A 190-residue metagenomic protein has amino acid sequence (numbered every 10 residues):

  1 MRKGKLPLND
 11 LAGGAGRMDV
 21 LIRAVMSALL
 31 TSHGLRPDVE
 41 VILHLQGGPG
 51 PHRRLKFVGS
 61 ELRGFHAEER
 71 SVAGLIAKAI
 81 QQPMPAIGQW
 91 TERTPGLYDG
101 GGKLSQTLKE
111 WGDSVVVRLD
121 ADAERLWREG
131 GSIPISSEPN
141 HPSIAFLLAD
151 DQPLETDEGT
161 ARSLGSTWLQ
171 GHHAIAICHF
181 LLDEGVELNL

Functional and structural regions predicted by a protein language model:
M1-E124: RNA substrate-binding interface of SAM-dependent RNA methyltransferases
L11, V58-S60, P134-S136, F180-L181 (+1 more regions): General N-terminal targeting signals
R53-L55, R128, T156: A short acidic (Asp/Glu
Y98-S105, W111, L119-P153: Long, charge-patterned amphipathic alpha-helical coiled-coil/hairpin "stalk" segments used as oligomerization
P142-A145, D150-L190: Structured adenosyl-cofactor binding patch, chiefly the S-adenosyl-L-methionine
